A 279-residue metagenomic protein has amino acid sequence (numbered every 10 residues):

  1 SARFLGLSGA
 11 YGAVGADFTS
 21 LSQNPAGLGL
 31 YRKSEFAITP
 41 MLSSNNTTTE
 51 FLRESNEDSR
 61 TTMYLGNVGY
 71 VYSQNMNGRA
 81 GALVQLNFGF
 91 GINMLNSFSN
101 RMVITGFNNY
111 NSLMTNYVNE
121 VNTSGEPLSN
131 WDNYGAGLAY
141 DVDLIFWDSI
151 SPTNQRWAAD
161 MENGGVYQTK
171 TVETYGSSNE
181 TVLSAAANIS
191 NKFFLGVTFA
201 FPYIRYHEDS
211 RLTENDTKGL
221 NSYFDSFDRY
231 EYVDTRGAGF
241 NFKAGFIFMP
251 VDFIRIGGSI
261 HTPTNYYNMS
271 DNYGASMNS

Functional and structural regions predicted by a protein language model:
S1, S73-S279: Outer-membrane beta-barrel porins/channels
S1-Y11, G29-N46: Transmembrane beta-strand segments of Gram-negative outer membrane beta-barrel proteins
A2-S20, E57, Q168-T174: Asp/Glu-centered strand-loop micro-motifs enriched in Gly/Pro and often flanked by an aromatic residue
T19, S59-V68, S177-T181, A238-F242: Residues that define the transmembrane beta-barrel architecture of outer-membrane proteins
L21-G27: N-terminal periplasmic accessory domains that precede and gate Gram-negative outer-membrane beta-barrel machines
P25, P40, I92: Residues immediately flanking
R32, T62-Y64, A82-V84: A short, structural micro-pattern
A37-P40, N46-N75: General structural concept
